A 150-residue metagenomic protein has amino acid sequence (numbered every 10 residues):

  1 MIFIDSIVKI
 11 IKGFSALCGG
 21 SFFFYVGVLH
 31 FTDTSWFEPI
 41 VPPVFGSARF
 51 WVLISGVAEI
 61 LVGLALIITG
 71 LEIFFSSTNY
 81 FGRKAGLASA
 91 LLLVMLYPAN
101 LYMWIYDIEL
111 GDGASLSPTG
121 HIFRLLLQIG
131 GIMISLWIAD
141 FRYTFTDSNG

Functional and structural regions predicted by a protein language model:
I2-G150: Membrane-interface extramembranous regions
